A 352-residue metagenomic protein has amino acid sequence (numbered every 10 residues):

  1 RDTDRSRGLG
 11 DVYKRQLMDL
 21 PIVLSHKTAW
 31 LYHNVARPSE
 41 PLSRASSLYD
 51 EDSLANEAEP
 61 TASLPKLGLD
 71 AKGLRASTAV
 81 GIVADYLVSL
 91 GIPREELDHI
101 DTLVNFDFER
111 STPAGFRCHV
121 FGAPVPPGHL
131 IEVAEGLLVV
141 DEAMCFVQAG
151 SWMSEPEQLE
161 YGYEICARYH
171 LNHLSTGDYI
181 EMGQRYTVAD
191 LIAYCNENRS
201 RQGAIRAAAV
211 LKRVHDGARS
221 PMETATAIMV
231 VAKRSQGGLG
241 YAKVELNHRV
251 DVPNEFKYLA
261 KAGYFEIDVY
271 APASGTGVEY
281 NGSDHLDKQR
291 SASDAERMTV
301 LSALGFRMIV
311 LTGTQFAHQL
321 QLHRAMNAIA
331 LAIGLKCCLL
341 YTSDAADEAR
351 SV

Functional and structural regions predicted by a protein language model:
R1, D11-Q202: Short gly/ser-rich loop at a beta-strand->alpha-helix junction or flexible surface loop bordering the NTP-binding
R1-Q16, Y341-V352: Single conserved hydrophobic/aromatic residue that forms the stacking wall/gate of nucleotide- or nucleobase-binding
D4, D141, A262-Y264: A generic fold-level signal
G115-C118, D287, L320, V352: Short, function-defining helix-loop hinge/capping sites that tune catalysis or transport
E181, R185-S343: Surface segments flanking catalytic/ligand-binding clefts of nucleic-acid enzymes
